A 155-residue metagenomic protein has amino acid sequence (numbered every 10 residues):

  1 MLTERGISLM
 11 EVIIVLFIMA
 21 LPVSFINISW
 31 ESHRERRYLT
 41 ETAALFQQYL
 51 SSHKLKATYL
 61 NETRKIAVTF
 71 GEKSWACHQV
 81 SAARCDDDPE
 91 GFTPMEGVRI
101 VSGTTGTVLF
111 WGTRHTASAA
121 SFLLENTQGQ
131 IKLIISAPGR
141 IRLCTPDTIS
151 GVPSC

Functional and structural regions predicted by a protein language model:
M1-I7: N-terminal leader/signal peptides at the extreme start of proteins
L2, I13, F25-C155: N-terminal helix-rich module
S8-A20, S24: Alpha-helical transmembrane segments of integral membrane proteins
